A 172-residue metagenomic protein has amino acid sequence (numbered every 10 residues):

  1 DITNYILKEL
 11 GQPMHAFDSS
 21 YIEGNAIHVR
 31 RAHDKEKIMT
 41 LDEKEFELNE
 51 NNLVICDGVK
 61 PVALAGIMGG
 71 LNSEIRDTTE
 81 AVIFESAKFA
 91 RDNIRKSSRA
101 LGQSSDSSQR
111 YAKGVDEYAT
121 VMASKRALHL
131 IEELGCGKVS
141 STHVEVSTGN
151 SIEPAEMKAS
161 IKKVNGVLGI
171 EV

Functional and structural regions predicted by a protein language model:
I2-V172: RNA/tRNA-interacting regions in translation and RNA-turnover enzymes
